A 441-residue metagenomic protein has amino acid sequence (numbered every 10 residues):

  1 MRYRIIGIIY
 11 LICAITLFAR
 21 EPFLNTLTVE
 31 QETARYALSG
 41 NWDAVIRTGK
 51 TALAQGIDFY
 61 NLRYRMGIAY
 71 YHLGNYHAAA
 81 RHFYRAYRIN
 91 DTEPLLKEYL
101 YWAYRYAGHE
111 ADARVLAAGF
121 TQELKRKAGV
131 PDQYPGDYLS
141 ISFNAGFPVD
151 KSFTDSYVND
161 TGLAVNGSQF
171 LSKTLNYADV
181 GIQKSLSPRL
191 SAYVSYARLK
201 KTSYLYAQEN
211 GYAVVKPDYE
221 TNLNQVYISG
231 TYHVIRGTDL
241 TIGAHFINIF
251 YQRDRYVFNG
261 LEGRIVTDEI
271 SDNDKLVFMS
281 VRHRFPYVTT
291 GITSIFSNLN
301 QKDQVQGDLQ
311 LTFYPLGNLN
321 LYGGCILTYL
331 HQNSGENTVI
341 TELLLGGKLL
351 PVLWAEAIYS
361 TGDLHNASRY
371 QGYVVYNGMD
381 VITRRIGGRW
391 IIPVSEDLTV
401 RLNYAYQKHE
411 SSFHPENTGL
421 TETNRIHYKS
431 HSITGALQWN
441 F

Functional and structural regions predicted by a protein language model:
M1-T26: Bacterial Sec-dependent N-terminal signal peptides
R20-Y134: Alpha-helical protein-protein interaction scaffolds
Y64, L139-F147, A164-N166, A192-R198 (+5 more regions): Transmembrane beta-strand segments that form the barrel wall of outer-membrane beta-barrel proteins
A107-F143, T154-D160, A164-G167, N176 (+1 more regions): Long amphipathic alpha-helical scaffold segments
G136-Y138, S185-R189, I235-D239, H283-T289 (+4 more regions): Strand-connecting loop/turn motifs
F147-G181, T202-E209, A213-D218: Surface-exposed strand-loop-strand hairpins of Gram-negative outer-membrane beta-barrel proteins
Q169, L199-L205, P217, N224 (+5 more regions): Outer-membrane beta-barrel translocator/channel fold
V180-K184, I228-Y232, M279-H283, L309-F313 (+3 more regions): Residues on the lipid-exposed face of transmembrane beta-strands in outer-membrane beta-barrel proteins
